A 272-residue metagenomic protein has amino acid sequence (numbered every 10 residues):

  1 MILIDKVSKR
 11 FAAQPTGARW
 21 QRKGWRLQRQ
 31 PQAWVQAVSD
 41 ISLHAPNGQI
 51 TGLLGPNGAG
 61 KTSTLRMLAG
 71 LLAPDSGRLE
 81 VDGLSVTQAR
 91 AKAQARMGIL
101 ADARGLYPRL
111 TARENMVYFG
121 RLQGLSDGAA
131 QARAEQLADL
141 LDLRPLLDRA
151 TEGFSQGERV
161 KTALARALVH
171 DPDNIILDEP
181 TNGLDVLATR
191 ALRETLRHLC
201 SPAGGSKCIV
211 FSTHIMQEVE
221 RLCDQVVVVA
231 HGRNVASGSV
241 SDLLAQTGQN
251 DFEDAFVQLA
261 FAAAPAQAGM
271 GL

Functional and structural regions predicted by a protein language model:
R19-L27, V117, R121, G128-L146: Conserved ABC ATPase "signature" region
G77-Q88, K92-A93: Conserved ABC transporter NBD signature motif
I175-E179: Catalytic Walker B motif of ABC-type/P-loop ATPase nucleotide-binding domains
T189-G205: Helical segment within the ABC ATPase nucleotide-binding domain
S237-G238: ABC ATPase "signature
